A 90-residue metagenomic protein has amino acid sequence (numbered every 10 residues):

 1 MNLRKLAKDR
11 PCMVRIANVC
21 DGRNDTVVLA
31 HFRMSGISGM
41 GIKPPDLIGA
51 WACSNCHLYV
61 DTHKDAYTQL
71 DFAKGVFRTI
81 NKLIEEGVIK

Functional and structural regions predicted by a protein language model:
M1-A30: Short cysteine-rich loop/turn motifs with clustered Cys
M1-N2, F32-M40: Short Cys/His-rich Zn2+-coordinating modules
A17, C56-Y59: Detector for the c-type heme attachment site
H31, C53: Divalent metal-coordination and catalytic microenvironments
G36-L47, L58-K90: Polybasic, low-complexity binding patches
A50: Active-site cofactor/substrate anionic-group-binding motifs, chiefly glycine- and Lys/Arg-rich phosphate-binding loops
